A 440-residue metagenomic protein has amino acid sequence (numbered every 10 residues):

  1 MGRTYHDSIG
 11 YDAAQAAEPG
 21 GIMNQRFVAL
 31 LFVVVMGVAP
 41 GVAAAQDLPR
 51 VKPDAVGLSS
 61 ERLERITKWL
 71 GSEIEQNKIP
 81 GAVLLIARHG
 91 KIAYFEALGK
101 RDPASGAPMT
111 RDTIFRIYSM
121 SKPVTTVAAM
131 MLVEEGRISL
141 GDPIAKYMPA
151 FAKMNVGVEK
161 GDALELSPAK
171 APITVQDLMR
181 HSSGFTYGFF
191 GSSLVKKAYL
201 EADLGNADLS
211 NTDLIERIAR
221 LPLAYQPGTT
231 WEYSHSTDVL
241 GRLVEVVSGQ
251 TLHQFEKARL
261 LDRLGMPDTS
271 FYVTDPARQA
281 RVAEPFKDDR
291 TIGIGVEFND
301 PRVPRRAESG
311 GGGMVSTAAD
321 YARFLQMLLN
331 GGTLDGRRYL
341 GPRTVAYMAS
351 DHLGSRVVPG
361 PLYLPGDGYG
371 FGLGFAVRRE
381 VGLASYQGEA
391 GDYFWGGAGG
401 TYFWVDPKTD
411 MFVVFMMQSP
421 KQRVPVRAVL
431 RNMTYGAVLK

Functional and structural regions predicted by a protein language model:
Y5-D7, D12: Intrinsic-disorder-associated, low-complexity terminal segments enriched in Asp/Asn/His/Tyr and depleted of Lys/Arg
A16-L31: Bacterial N-terminal signal peptides that target proteins for export
A29-A39: Bacterial N-terminal signal peptides
A43-A45: Boundary at the C-terminal end of the N-terminal hydrophobic targeting segment
P49, D102, K146-P149, K153-G388: Short, surface-exposed loop or secondary-structure junction motifs that flank catalytic or metal-binding residues
P49-I117, S139, K153-K160, N299 (+2 more regions): Short, conserved catalytic-motif segment at the N-terminal edge
E64-G71, L84, G90-F95, T113-M148 (+4 more regions): Active-site SXXK
F403-W404, D410-S419: Short, well-ordered beta-strand elements
